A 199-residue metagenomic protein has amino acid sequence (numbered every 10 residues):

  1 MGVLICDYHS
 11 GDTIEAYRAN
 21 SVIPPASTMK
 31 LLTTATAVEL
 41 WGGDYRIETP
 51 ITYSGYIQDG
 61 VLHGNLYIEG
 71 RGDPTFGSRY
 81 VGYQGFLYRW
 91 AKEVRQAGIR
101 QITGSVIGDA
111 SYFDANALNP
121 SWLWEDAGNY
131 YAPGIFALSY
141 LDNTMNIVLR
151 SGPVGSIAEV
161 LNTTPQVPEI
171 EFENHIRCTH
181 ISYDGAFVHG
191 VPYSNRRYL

Functional and structural regions predicted by a protein language model:
M1-Y17: A short, well-structured edge-of-sheet supersecondary motif
Y8, T34, Y193-R197: Glycine-rich, acidic and aromatic/proline-enriched surface loops and short helix-turn segments that act as binding
G11, P25-G43, V106, L138: Active-site SXXK
I14, A37, N116: Active-site-proximal flexible loops/turns
Y17-I23: A short glycine/serine-rich beta->alpha loop
I23-P24, T75: Glycine-/small-residue-rich active-site loops that bind phosphorylated ligands and cofactors
L40-L199: Conserved serine DD-peptidase/penicillin-binding transpeptidase domain and beta-lactam-recognizing active-site
